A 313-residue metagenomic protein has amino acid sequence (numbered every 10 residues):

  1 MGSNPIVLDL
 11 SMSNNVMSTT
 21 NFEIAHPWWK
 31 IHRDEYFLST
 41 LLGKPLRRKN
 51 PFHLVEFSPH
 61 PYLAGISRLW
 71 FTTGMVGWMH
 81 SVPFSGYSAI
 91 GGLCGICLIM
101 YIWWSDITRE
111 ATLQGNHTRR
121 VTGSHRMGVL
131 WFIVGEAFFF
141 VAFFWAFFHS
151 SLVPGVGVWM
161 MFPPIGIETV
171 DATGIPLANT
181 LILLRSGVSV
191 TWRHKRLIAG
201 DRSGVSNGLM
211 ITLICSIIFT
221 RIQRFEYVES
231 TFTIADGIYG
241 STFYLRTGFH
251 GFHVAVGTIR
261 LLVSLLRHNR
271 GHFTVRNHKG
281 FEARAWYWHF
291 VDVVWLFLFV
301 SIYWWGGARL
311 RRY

Functional and structural regions predicted by a protein language model:
N4, D9, N15-Y313: ...captures the hydrophobic TM-helix bundle architecture rather than a specific catalytic motif, and can also fire on
